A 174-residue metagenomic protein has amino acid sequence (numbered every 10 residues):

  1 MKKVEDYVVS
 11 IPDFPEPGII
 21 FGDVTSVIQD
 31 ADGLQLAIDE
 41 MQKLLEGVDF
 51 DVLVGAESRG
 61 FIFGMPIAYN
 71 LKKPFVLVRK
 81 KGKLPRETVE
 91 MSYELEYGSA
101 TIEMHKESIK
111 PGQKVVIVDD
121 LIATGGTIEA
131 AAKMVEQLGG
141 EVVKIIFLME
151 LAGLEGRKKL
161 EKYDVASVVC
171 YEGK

Functional and structural regions predicted by a protein language model:
M1-F50: Active-site-facing substrate-recognition patch
D6, A130-K174: PRPP-dependent phosphoribosyltransferase catalytic core
G18, L53, I145: Residue-level signature of catalytic and energy-coupling elements of molecular machines, predominantly ATP/GTP-dependent
D49-E57: Short glycine-rich phosphate-binding loop at a beta-alpha junction
D51, Q113, V143: Conserved acidic residues
I62-L71: Short Gly/Thr/Asp-enriched flexible loops that form oxyanion-binding sites at enzyme active sites
P74-V116: Short, glycine/charge-rich flexible loops or terminal/linker lids adjacent to PRPP-binding catalytic cores
D120, G125: Conserved G/P- and acidic residue-centered "switch" motifs that form tight phosphate/ATP-binding loops in soluble
